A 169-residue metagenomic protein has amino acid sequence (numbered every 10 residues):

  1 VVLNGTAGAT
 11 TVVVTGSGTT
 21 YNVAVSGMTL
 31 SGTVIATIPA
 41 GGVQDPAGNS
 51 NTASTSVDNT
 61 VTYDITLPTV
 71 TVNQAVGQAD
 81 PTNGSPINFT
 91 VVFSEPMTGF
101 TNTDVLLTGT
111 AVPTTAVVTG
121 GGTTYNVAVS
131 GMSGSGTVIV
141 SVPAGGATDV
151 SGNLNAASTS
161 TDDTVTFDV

Functional and structural regions predicted by a protein language model:
V1-V169: Non-catalytic beta-sheet/beta-sandwich ligand-binding modules that flank or precede catalytic cores
